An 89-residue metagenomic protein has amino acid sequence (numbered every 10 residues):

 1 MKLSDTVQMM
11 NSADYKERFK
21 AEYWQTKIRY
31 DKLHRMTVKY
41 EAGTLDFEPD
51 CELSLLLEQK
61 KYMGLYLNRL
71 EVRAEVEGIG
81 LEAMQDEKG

Functional and structural regions predicted by a protein language model:
M1-G89: Extended, charge-rich alpha-helical interface modules
